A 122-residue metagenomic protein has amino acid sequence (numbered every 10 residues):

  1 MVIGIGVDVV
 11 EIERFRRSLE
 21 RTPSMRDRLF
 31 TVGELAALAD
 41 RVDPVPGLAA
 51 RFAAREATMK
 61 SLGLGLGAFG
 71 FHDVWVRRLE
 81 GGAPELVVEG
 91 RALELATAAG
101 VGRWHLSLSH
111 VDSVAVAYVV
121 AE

Functional and structural regions predicted by a protein language model:
M1-E122: Core catalytic alpha/beta fold that binds nucleotide/phospho-ligands
